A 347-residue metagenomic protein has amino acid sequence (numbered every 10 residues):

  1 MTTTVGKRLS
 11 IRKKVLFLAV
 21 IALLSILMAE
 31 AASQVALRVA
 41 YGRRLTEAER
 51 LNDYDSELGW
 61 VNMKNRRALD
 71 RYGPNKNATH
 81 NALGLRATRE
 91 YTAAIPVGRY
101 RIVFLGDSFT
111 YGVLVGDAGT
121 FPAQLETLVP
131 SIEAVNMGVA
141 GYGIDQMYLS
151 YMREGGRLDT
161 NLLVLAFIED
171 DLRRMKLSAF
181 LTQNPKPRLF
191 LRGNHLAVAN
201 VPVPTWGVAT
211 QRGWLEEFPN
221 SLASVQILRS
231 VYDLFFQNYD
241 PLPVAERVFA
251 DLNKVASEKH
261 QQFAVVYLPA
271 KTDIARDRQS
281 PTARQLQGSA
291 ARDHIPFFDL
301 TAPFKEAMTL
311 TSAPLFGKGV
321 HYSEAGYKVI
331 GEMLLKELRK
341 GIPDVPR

Functional and structural regions predicted by a protein language model:
M1-I11: N-terminal Lys/Arg-rich, disordered targeting/topogenic segments
F17-A31: Hydrophobic membrane-insertion alpha-helices, especially the h-region of bacterial N-terminal signal peptides
M28, P296, L315-R347: Histidine-centered active-site loop/cap adjacent to the catalytic His in serine esterases/O-acetyl transfer systems
L37-L128, F304-M308, A313-G317, E332: Membrane/wall-proximal cationic-aromatic binding patches
I102-V103, Y111-T210: Conserved SGNH/GDSL esterase-like catalytic core that processes O-acyl groups on lipids and polysaccharides
I144, Y148, L242, E246 (+1 more regions): Short, amphipathic alpha-helical "lid/cap" segments that border enzyme active or binding sites
I168-G288, R292-I295, L300-S312: Serine-dependent acyl-ester chemistry module
